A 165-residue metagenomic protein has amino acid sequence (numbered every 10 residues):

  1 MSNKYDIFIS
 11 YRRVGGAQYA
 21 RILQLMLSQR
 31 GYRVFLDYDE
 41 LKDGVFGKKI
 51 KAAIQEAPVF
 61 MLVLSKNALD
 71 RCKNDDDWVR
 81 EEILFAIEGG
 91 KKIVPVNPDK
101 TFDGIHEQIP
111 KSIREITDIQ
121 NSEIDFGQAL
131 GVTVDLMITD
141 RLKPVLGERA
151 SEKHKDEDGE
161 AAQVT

Functional and structural regions predicted by a protein language model:
M1-K66, V79, I83-K91, D99 (+3 more regions): Conserved N-terminal substructure of TIR/SEFIR domains
D70-D77: Glycine/threonine-rich flexible loop motifs
V96: Conserved phosphate-donor/acceptor-positioning beta-strand/loop module used by diverse small-molecule
T101-R114: Glycine-rich, charge-decorated loop segments at or immediately adjacent to ligand/cofactor-binding or catalytic sites
T117: A short helix-turn-beta junction within AAA+ P-loop NTPase domains corresponding to the substrate/partner-engaging
S122-G127: Short acidic-hydrophobic, aromatic-tinged amphipathic segments that line or gate anion-handling sites
L130-T139: Short, amphipathic alpha-helical "lid/cap" segments that border enzyme active or binding sites
